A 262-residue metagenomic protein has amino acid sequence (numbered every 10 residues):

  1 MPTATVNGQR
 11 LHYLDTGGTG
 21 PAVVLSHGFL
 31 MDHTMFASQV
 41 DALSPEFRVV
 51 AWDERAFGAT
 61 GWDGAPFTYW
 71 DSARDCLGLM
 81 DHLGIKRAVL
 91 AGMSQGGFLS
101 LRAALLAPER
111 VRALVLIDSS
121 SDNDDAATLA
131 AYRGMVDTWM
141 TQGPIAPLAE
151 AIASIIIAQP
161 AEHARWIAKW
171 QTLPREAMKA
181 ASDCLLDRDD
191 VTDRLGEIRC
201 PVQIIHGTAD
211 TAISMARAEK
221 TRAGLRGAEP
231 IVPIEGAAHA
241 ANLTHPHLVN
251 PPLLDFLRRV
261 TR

Functional and structural regions predicted by a protein language model:
Q9-A65: Conserved HGGG/HGGXW glycine-rich cap/lid loop of the alpha/beta-hydrolase fold
A37-A42, V50-A91, P251-L254: Active-site loop/oxyanion-hole signature of alpha/beta-hydrolase fold enzymes
L101-L106, V111-T141: Flexible "cap/lid" loop of the alpha/beta hydrolase fold
D124-A130, Q142-G196: Conserved alpha/beta-hydrolase catalytic His-Asp/Glu region
I198, I204-H206, D210: Short beta-strand/loop motif that positions the catalytic acidic residue of the alpha/beta-hydrolase fold
T211-R217: Conserved alpha/beta-hydrolase "acid-adjacent" motif
E219-A240: Catalytic histidine neighborhood in serine/cysteine hydrolases with alpha/beta-hydrolase-type architecture
A237-N250: Catalytic histidine-centered segment of alpha/beta-hydrolase-like enzymes
